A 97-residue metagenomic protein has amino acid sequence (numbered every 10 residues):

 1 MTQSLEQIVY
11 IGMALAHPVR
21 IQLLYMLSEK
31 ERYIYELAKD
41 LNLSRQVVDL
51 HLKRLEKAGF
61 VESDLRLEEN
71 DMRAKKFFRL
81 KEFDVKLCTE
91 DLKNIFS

Functional and structural regions predicted by a protein language model:
M1-I21: Short alpha-helical segments that sit at the start of domains
P18, E29-E36: Short capping segments at the starts of secondary-structure elements
I21-L27: Hydrophobic residues on short alpha-helical segments
E36-D40, L55: A short acidic, leucine-rich amphipathic alpha-helix
Q46: Key DNA-contact positions within bacterial/archaeal DNA-binding proteins
H51: Residues within the DNA-recognition helix of helix-turn-helix
A58-M72: Beta-hairpin "wing" of winged helix-turn-helix
E69-S97: Conserved segment of winged-helix/HTH DNA-binding domains
